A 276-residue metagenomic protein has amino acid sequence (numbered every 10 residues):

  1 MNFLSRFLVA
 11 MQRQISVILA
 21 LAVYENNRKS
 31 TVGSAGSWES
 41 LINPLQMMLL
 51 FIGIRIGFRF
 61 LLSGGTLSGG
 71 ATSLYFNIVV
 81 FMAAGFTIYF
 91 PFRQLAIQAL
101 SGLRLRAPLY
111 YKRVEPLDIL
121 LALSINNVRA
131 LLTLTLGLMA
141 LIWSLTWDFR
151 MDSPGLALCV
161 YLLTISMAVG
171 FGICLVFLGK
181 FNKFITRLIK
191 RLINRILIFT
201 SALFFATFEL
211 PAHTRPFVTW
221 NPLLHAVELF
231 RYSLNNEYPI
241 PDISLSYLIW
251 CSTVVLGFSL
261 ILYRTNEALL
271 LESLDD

Functional and structural regions predicted by a protein language model:
M1-D276: Hydrophobic transmembrane alpha-helices and immediately adjacent juxtamembrane helices of multi-pass inner-membrane
